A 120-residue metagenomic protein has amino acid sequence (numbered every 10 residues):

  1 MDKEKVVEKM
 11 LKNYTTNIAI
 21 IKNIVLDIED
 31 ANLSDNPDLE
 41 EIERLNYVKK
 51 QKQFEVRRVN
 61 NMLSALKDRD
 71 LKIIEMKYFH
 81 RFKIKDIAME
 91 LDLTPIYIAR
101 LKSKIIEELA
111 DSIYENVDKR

Functional and structural regions predicted by a protein language model:
M1-M62, E115-R120: N-terminal interaction/assembly modules
T15, Y78, R100: Conserved residues at beta->alpha junctions
E55-R58, L66-D70, L101: N-terminal positioning helix adjacent to the helix-turn-helix/winged-helix DNA-binding module
S64, Y78-F79, A110: Short, locally clustered residues in the helix-turn-helix/winged-helix DNA-binding domain
I73-I74: A short pre-motif secondary-structure segment
H80-I96: Helix-turn-helix DNA-binding module
I87, S103, E115-V117: Short alpha-helix boundary/capping motifs
D92-S112: DNA-recognition helix of helix-turn-helix
